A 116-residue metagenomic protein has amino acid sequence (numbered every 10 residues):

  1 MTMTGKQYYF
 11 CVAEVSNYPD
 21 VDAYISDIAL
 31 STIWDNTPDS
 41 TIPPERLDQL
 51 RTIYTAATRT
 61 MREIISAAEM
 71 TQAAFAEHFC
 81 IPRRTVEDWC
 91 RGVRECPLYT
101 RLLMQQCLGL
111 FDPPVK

Functional and structural regions predicted by a protein language model:
M1-M3, E69, P114-K116: Short intrinsically disordered terminal tails
M1-T55: N-terminal flexible/basic segments that precede or flank functional cores
T52-M70, Q105-G109: Short, amphipathic alpha-helical "recognition" segments used to contact nucleic acids or chromatin
E69-E87: Short alpha-helical DNA-recognition segment
F79, V86-C90, T100, L108: DNA major-groove recognition helix of helix-turn-helix
T85, R94-E95: A secondary-structure capping/hinge motif
E95-K116: DNA major-groove recognition helix of helix-turn-helix/homeodomain DNA-binding modules
